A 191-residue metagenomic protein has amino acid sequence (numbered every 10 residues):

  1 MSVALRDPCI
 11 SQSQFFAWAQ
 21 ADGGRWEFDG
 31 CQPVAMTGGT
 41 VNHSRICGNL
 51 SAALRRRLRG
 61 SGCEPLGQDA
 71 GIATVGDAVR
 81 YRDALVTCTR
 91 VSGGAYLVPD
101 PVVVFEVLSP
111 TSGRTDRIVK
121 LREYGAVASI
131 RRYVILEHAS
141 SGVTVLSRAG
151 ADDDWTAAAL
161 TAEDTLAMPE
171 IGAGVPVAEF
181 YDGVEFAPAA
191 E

Functional and structural regions predicted by a protein language model:
M1-E191: Gly/Pro/Ser/Thr-rich low-complexity, intrinsically disordered segments predominantly at protein N-termini
